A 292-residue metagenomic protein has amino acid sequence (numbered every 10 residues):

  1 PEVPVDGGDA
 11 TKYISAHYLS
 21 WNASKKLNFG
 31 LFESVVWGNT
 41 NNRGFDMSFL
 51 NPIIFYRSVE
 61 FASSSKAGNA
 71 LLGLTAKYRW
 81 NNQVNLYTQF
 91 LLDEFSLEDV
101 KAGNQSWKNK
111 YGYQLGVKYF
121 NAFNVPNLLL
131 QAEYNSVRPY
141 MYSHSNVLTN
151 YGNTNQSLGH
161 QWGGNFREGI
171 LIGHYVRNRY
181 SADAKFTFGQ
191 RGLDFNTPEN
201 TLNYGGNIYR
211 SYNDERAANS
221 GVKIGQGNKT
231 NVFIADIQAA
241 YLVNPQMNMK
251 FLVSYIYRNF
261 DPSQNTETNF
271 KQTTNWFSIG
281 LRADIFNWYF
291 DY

Functional and structural regions predicted by a protein language model:
P1-G30: Internal, well-ordered domain-core segments that constitute the primary functional module of diverse proteins
N22, L27-Y292: Exposed, low-structure sequence patches enriched in small/polar residues
